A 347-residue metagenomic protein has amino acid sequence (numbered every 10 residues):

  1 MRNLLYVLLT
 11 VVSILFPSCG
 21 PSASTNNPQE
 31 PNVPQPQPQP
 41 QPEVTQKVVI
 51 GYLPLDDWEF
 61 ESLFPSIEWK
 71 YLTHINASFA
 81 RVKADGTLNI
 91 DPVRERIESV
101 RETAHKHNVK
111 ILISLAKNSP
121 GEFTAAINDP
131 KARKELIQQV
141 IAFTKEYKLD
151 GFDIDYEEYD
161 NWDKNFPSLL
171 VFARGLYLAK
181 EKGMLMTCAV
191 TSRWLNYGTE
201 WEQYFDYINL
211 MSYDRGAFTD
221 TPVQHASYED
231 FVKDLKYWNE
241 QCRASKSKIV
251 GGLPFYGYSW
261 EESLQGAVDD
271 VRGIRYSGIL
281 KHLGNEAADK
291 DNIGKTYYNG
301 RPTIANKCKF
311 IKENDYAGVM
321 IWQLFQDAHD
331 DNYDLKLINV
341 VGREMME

Functional and structural regions predicted by a protein language model:
R2-L9, T144: Sec-dependent signal peptide recognition, specifically the positively charged N-region followed immediately by
I14-V44: Bacterial Sec-dependent N-terminal signal peptides
Q39-T144, V223-V232, K236, L264-Q265 (+3 more regions): Glycan-recognition patch characteristic of GH18 chitinases/ENGases and related GlcNAc/peptidoglycan-binding proteins
Q46-K47, Y71-T73, H107-I111, K148-D150 (+4 more regions): Short, well-ordered coil/turn segments that N-cap beta-strands
L53-L55, A84-E95, Q138, E158-H282: Substrate-binding surface in catalytic domains of secreted glycosidases
Y71, K246-D315, D330, K336-E347: Glycan-binding loop/region signatures in secreted carbohydrate-active enzymes
H74-F79, T144-D160, M211, G318-L324: Short acidic catalytic loops
I75, I113, I154, I208 (+3 more regions): Conserved, mostly hydrophobic/aromatic
